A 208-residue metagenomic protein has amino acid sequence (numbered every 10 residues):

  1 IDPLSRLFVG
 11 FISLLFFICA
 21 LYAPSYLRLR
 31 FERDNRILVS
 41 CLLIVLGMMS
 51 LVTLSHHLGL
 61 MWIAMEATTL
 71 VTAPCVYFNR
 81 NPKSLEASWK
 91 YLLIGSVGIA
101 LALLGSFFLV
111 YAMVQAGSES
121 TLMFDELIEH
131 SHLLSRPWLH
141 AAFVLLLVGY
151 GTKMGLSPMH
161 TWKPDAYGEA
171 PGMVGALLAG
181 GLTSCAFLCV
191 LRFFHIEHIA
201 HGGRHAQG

Functional and structural regions predicted by a protein language model:
I1, L101-D165, A186-G208: Juxtamembrane/interfacial segments at transmembrane-helix boundaries in multi-pass membrane proteins
P3-A100, P171, G180, A206-G208: Internal transmembrane alpha-helices of multipass membrane proteins
F11, L93, V144-G151, L177-G181: Hydrophobic alpha-helical transmembrane segments of multi-pass membrane proteins
I44, A141-V144, V174: Alpha-helical membrane-protein architecture signal
F78-L85, A116-S118, P164-V174, I199-H201: Juxtamembrane helix-boundary/capping and inter-helix hinge elements in multi-pass membrane proteins
M173-V174, G180-F187: Loop-to-transmembrane helix boundary motifs in multi-pass membrane proteins
